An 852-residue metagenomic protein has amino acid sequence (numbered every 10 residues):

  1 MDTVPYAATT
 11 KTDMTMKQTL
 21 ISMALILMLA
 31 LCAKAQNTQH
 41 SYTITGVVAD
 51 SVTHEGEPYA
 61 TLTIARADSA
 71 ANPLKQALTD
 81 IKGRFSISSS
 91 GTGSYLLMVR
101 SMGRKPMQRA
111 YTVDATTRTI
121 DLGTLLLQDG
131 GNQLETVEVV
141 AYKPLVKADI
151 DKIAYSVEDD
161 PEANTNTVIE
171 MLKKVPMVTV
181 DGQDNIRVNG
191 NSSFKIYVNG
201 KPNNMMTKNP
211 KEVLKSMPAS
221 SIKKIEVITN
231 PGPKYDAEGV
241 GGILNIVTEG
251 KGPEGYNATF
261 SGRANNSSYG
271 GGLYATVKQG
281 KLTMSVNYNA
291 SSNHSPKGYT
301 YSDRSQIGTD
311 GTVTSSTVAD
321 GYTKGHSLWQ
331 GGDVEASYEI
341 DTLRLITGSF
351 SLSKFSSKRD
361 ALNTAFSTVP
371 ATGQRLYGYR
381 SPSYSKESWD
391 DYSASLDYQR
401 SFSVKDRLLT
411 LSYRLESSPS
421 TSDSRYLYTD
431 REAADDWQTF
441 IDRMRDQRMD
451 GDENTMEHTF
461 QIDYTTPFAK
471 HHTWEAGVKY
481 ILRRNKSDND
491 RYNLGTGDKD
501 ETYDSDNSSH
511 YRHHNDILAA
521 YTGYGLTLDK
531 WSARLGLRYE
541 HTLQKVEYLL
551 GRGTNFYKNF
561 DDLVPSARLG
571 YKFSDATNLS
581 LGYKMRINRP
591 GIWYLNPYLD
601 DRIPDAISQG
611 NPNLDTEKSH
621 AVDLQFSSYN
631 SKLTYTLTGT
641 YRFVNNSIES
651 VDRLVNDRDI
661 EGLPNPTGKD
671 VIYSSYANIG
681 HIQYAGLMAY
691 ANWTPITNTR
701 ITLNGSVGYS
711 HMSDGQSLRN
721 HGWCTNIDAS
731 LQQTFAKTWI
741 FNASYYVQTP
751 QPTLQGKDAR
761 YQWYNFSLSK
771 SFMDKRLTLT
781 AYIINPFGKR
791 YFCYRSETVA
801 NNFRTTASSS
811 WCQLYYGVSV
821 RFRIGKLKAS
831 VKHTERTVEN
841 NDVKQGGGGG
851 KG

Functional and structural regions predicted by a protein language model:
A49, T61-A65, M98-R104, T119-P161 (+3 more regions): Short, acidic, small-residue-rich periplasmic hinge/interaction motif at the N-terminus of Gram-negative outer-membrane
D68-R84: Short, acidic Ser/Thr/Gly-rich low-complexity loop/linker segments typical of extracellular and cell-surface proteins
T124-L125, V168-M171, P210-E212, V227 (+1 more regions): N-terminal periplasmic accessory domains that precede and gate Gram-negative outer-membrane beta-barrel machines
V168, K174, K201-T229: Short acidic/polar hinge/loop motifs at secondary-structure boundaries that mediate gating or recognition
A237-L244, G252-R304, H326-G331: Outer-membrane beta-barrel translocator/receptor signature
D320, R448, E457-Q461, T502-S509 (+6 more regions): Outer membrane beta-barrel strand-and-loop segments of large Gram-negative receptors, especially TonB-dependent
G331-D333, S337-F355, S383-E547, K572 (+2 more regions): Face-selective signature of the C-terminal outer-membrane beta-barrel domain
L543-K545, D575-H620, Y641-G668, F787-N801: Surface-exposed extracellular loop regions of Gram-negative outer-membrane beta-barrel proteins, predominantly
